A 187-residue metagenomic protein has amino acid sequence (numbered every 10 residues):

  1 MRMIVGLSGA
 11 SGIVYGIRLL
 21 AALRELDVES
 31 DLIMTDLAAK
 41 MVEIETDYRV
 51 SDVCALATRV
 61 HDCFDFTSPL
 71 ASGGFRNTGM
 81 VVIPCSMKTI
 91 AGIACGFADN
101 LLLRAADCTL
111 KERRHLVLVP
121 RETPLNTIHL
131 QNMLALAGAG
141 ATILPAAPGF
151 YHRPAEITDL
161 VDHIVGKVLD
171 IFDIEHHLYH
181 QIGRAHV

Functional and structural regions predicted by a protein language model:
M1-V117, T123-R184: A cross-family phosphate/adenosyl-ligand binding-site feature
